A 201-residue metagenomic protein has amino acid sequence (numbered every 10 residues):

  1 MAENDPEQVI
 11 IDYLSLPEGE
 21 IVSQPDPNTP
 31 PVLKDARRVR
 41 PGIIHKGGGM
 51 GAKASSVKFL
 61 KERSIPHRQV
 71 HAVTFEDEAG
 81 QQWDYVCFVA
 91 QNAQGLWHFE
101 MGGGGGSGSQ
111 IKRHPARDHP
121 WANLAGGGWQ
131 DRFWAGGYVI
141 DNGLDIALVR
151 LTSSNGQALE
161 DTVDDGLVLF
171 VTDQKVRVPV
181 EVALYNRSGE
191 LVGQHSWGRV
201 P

Functional and structural regions predicted by a protein language model:
M1-R117: Long, contiguous interaction/targeting segments characteristic of exported/extracellular or secretory-pathway proteins
Y13, V32, F59, N123 (+2 more regions): Acidic/proline-rich low-complexity IDRs
K58-R63, F88-A90, A125-G128, E160-D161 (+1 more regions): Short, exposed beta-strand/loop patches in secreted or surface proteins that constitute
G106-G136: Extracellular ectodomain segments of secreted/surface proteins
W129-W134, G143-P201: Ser/Thr-rich low-complexity repeats and stalk/linker segments
I140: Acidic, Ser/Thr
